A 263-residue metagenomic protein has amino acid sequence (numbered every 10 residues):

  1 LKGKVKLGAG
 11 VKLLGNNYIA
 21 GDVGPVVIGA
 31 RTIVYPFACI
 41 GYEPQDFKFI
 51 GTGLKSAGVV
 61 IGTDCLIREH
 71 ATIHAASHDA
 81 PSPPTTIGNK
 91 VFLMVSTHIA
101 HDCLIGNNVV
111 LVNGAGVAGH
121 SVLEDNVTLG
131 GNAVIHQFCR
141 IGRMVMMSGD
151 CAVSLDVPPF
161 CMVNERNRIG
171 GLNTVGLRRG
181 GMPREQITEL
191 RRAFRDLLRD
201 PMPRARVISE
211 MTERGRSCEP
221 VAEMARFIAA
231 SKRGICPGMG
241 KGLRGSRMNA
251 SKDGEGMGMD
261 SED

Functional and structural regions predicted by a protein language model:
L1-R168: Structural signal for interior beta-strand "rungs" in well-ordered beta-sheet cores of soluble enzyme domains
R31, F37, Y42-G58, D64 (+2 more regions): Terminal amphipathic alpha-helical/low-complexity segments used for targeting or macromolecular assembly
